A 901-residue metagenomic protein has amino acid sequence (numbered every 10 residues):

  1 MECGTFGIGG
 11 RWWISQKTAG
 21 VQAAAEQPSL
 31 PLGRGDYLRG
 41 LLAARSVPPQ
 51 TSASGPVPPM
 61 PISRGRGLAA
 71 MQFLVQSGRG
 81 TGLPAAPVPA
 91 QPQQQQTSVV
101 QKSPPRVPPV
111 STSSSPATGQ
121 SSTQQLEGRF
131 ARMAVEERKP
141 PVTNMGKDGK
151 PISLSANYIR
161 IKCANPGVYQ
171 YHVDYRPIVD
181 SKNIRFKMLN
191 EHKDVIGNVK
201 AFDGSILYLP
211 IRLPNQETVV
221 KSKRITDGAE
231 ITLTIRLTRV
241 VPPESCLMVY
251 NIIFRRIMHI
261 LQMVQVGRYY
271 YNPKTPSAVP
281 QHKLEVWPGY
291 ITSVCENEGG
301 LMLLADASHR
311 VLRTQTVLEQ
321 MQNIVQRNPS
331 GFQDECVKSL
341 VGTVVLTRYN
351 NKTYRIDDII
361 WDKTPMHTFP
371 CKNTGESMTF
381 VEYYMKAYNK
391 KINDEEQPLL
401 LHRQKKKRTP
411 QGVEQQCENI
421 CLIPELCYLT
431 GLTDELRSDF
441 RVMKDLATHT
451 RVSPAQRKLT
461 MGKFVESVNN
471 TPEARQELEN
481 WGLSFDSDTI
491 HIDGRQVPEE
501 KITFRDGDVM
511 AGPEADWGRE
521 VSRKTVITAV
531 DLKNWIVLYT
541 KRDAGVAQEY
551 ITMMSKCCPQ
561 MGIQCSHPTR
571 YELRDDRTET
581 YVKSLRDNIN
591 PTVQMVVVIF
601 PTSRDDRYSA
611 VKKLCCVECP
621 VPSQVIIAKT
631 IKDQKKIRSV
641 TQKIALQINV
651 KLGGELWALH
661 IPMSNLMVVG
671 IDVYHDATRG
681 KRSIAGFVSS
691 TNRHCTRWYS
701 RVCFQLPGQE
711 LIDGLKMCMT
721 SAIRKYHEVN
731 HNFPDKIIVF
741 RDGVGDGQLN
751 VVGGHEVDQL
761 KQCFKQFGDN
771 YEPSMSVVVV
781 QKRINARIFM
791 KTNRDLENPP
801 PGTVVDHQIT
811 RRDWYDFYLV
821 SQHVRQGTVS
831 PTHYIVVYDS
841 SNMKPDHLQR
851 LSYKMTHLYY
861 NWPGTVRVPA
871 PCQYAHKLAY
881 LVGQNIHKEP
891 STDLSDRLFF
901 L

Functional and structural regions predicted by a protein language model:
E2-L901: Long, low-complexity, intrinsically disordered terminal regions
